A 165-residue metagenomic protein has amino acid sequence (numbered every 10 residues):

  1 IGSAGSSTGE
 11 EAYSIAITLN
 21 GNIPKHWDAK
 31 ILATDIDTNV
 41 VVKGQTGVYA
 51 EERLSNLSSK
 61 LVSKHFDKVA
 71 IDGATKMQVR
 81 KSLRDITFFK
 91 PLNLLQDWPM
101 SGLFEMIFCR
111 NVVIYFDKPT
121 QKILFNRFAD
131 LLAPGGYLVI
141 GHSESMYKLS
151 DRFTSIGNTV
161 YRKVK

Functional and structural regions predicted by a protein language model:
I1-S7: SAM-dependent Rossmann-like transferase core, predominantly class I methyltransferases with a strong bias toward
A4, W27-F108, V112-F116, T120 (+2 more regions): Extended basic-aromatic, gly/pro-enriched interface segments that bind polyanionic ligands
T8-K25: Conserved SAM-binding loop of SAM-dependent methyltransferases across substrates and taxa, primarily the Class I
I17-G21, T46, D130: Short, well-ordered alpha-helices that flank and scaffold nucleotide-derived cofactor binding pockets
P24, Y49, A133: Short conserved AdoMet
K122-P134: A short glycine-rich, Lys/Arg-flanked "PGG" loop and its adjoining helix->strand segment in the class I
P134-H142: Conserved beta-strand signature within the Rossmann-like core of class I S-adenosyl-L-methionine
S143-K165: Class I S-adenosyl-L-methionine
